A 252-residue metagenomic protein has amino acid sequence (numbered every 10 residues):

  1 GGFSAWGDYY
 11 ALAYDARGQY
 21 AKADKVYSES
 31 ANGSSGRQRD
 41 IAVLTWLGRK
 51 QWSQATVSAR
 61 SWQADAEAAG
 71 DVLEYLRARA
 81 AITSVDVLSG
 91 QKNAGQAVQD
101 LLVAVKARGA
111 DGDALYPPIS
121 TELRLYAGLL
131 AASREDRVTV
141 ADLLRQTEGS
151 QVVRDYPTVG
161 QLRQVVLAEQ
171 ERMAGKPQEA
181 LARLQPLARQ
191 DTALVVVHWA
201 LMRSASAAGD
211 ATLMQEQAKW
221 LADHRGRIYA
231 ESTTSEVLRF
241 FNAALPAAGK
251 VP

Functional and structural regions predicted by a protein language model:
G1-S4, V26-G36, R60-L73, Q99-P118 (+3 more regions): Solenoid-like repeat scaffolds
G1-Y20, E29-A31, S35-W46, Q51: Ligand-binding pocket scaffold of soluble enzyme catalytic domains
Y9, D40-L44, A78-T83, E122-Y126 (+5 more regions): "A position-specific structural signal for the A-helix of alpha-solenoid helical repeats
Y14, W46, D86-L88, A131 (+3 more regions): Residue at a conserved register position within TPR or TPR-like alpha-solenoid repeats
R17, R49-S53, S89-Q91, R134 (+3 more regions): Structural motif corresponding to the intra-repeat A-B loop/turn of tetratricopeptide repeats
P118, E122-Y126, V138-Q151, Y156-Q170 (+3 more regions): Extended amphipathic alpha-helical interaction segments
A182-Q185, R189-W199, R203-P252: C-terminal non-catalytic interaction modules
